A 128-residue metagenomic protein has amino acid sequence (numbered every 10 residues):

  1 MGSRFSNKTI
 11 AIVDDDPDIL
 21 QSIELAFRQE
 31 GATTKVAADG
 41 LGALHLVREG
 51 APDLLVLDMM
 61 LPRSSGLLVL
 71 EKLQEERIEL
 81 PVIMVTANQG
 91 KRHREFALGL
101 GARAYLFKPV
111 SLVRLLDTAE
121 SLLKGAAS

Functional and structural regions predicted by a protein language model:
M1-A11, V113-S128: Non-catalytic signal-transmission and effector/linker regions of two-component phosphorelay proteins
P17-K35: Two-component/phosphorelay signaling modules centered on CheY-like receiver
L20, P62, G90: The feature encodes the CheY-like receiver
D39-G42, S65-L68: Acidic catalytic/metal-coordinating carboxylates
G50-V56, L61: Active-site beta3 strand of CheY-like receiver
L68, Q89-A104, D117: Alpha4 helix (beta4-alpha4-beta5 surface) of REC/receiver domains from two-component response regulators
K108: A Lys-centered signature of the CheY-like receiver
